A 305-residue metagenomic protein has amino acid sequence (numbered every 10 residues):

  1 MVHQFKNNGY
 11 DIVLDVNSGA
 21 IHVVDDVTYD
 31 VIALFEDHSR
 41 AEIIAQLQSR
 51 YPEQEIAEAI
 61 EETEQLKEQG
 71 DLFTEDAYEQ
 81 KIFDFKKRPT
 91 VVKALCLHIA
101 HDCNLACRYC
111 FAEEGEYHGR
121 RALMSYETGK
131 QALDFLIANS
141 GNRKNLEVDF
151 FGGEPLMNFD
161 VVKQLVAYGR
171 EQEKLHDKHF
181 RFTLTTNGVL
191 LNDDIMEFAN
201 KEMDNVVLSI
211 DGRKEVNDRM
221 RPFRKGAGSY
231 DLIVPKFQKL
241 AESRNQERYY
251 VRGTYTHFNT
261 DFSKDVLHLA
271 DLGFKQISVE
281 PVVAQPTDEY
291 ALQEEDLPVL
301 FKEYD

Functional and structural regions predicted by a protein language model:
M1-F35: Acidic, low-complexity/disordered tracts enriched in E/D and polar residues
H38-R50: Short acidic, hydrophobic short linear motifs in intrinsically disordered regions
Y51-D71, Q80-E197, E202: Conserved alpha-helical substructure of the radical SAM core
V148-F150, L184, L208, V251 (+1 more regions): Buried hydrophobic side chains on well-structured beta-strands
G153-P155, N187-V189, D211-R213, T254-T256 (+1 more regions): Active-site beta-loop-alpha junctions enriched in small/polar residues
M196-K214, F274-V283: Non-cysteine beta-strand/loop elements that form the S-adenosyl-L-methionine
R219-D231, Q238, E242-D305: Radical SAM enzyme [4Fe-4S]-AdoMet core and its adjacent flexible, acidic and glycine-rich loops/tails across
